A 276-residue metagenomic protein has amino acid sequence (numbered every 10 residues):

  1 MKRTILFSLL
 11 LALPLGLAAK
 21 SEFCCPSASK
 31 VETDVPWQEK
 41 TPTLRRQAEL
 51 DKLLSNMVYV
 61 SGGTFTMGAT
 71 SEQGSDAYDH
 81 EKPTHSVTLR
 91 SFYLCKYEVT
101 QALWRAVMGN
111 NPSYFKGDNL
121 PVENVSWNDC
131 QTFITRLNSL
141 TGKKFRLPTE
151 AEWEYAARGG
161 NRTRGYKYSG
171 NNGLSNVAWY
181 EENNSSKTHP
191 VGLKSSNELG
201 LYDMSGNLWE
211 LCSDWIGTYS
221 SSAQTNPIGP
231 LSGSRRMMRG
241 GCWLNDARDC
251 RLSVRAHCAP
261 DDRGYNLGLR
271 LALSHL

Functional and structural regions predicted by a protein language model:
M1-T4: Positively charged n-region of N-terminal signal peptides that target proteins for export
L10-L17: Hydrophobic h-region of N-terminal signal peptides that target proteins for export in Gram-negative bacteria
K20-C25: Cleaved targeting-peptide boundary
A28-S61, T66-M67: GGW-centered surface loops in extracellular recognition modules
L53, A77-N161, E182-Y202, H275: Short aromatic-cysteine micro-motif
T66-A77, Q101-L103, Y114, N245-D249: Short, solvent-exposed loop/turn elements at domain surfaces
Q73-V87, N161-R162, N184-K187, M204-L276: Surface-exposed recognition segments
